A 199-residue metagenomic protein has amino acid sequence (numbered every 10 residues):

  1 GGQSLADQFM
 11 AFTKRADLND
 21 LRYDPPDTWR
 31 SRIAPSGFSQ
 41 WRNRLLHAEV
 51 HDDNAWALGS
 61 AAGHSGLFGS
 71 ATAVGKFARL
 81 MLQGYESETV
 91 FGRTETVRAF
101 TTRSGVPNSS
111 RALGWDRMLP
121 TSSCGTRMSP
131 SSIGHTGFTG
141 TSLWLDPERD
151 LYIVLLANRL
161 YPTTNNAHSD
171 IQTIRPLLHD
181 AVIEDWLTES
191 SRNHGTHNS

Functional and structural regions predicted by a protein language model:
G1-S131: Short, surface-exposed loop or secondary-structure junction motifs that flank catalytic or metal-binding residues
A71-G75, P147, Q172, P176: A structural signal for well-ordered alpha-helical segments within the folded catalytic domains of diverse enzymes
Q83-E86, E95-V106, P120-G125, T163-S199: Short, gly/Ser/Thr-rich active-site loops of penicillin-recognizing serine hydrolases
S109, T141, P176: C-terminal helical cap and adjacent loop that interface with cofactors, partners, or active-site loops
G134-G137: Short loop/turn motifs at secondary-structure junctions and domain boundaries
T139-Y152: Short, surface-exposed beta-strand/loop micro-motifs that present aromatic residues
